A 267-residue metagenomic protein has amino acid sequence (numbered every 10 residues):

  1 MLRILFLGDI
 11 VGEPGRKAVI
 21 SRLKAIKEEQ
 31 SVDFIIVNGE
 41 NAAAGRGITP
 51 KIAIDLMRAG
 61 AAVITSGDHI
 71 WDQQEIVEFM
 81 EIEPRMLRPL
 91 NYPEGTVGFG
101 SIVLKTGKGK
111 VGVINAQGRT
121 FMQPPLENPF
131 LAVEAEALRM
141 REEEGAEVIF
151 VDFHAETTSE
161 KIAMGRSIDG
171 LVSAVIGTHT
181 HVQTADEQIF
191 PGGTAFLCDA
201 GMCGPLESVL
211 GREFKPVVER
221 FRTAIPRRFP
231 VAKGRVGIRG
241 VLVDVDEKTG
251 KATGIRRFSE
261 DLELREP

Functional and structural regions predicted by a protein language model:
M1-P267: Acidic, metal/ion-coordinating pockets
